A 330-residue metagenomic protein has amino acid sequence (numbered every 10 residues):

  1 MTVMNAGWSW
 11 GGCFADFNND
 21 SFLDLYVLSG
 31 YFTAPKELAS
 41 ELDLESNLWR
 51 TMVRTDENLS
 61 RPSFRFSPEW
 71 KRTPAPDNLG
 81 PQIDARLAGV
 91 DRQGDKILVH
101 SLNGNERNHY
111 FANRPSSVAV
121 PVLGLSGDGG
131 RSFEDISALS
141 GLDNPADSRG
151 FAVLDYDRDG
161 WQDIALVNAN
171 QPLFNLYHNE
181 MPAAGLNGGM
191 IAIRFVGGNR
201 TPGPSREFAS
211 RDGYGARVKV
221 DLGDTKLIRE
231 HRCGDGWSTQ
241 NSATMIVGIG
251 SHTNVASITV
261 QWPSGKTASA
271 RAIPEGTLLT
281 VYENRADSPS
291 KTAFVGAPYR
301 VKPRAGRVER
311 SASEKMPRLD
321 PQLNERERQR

Functional and structural regions predicted by a protein language model:
M1-A6, V53-R65, K71-N78, L102 (+2 more regions): Short loop/turn motifs that recur once per blade in beta-propeller domains
V3, I97-L102, E207-S210: Short consensus segments that form the blades of beta-propeller domains, in both extracellular/periplasmic
W10-N19, R149-D157: Beta-propeller blade termini
S21-L23, V27, K96, G160-L166: Glycine-aliphatic tripeptides that mark coil-to-beta-strand junctions in extracellular and membrane proteins
G30-F32, A169: Short loop/turn segments immediately following the C-termini of beta-strands
A34-V99, L279-E283: A surface-exposed, glycine/aromatic-enriched loop/edge motif typical of exported proteins
D91-S101, H109-Y110, P121-G124, T244 (+1 more regions): Glycine-rich phosphate/pyrophosphate-binding loop and adjacent beta-alpha nucleotide/cofactor-binding cores
G104-E106, R114-V120, R131-D147, D157-R330: Gly/Ser/Thr/Pro-enriched helix-cap/hinge segments flanking short amphipathic alpha-helices
